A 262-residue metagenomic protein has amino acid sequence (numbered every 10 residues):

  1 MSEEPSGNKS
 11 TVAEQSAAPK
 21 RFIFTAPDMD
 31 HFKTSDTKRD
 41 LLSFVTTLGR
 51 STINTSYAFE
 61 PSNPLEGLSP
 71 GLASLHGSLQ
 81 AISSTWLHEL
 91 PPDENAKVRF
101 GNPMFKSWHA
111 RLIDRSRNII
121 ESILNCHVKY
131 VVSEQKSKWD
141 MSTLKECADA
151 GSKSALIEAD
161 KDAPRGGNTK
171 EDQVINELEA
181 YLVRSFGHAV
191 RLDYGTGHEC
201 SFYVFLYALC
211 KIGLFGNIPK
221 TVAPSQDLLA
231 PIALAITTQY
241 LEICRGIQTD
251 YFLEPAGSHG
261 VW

Functional and structural regions predicted by a protein language model:
M1-R184, A189-Y194, H198-E199, A230 (+4 more regions): N-terminal leader regions that mediate targeting or early regulatory function
K38, N217-Q226: Polyanionic, low-complexity segments and short acidic motifs
F205-G216: Well-ordered alpha-helical scaffold segments within catalytic/enzyme domains
